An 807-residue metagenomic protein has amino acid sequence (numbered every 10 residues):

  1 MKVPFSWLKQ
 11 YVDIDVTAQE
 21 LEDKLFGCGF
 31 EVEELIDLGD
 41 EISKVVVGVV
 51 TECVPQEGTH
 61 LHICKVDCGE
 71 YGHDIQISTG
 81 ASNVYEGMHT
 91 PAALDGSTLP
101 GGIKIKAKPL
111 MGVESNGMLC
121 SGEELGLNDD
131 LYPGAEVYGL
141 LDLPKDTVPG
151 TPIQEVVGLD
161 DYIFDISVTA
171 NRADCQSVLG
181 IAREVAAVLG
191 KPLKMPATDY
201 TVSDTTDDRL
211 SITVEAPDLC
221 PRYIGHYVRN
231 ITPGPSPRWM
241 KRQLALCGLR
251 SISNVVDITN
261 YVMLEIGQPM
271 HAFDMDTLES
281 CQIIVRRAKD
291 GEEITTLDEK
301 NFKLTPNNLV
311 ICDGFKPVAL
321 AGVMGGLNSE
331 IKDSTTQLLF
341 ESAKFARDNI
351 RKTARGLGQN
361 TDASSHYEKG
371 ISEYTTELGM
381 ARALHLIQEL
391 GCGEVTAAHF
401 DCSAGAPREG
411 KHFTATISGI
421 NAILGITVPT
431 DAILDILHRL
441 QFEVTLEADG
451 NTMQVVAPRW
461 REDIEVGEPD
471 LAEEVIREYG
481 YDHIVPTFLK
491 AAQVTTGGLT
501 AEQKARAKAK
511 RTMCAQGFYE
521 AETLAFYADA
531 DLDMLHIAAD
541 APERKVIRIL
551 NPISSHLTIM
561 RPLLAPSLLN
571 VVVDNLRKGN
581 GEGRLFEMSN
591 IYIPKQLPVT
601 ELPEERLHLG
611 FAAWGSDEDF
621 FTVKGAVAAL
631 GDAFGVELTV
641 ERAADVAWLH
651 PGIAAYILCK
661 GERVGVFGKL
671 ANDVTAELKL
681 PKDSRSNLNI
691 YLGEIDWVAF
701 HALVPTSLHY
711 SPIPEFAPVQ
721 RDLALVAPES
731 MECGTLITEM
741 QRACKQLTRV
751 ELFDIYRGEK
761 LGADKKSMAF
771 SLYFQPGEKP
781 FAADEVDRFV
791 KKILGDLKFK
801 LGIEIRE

Functional and structural regions predicted by a protein language model:
M1-V202, T206, L339, G356-G358 (+5 more regions): Phosphate-backbone binding interfaces of nucleic-acid-interacting proteins
K2, E20, G27, R439-F442 (+5 more regions): A carboxyl-terminal module marker
F5, D23, C53-P55, L189 (+2 more regions): Glycine/proline-enriched, intrinsically flexible loops and inter-domain linkers
E33, V47-I77, R242, L246 (+1 more regions): Conserved mixed alpha/beta core segments that line enzyme active sites in large multi-domain catalysts
G39-S43, Y200-D204, V262, Q454 (+5 more regions): Beta-rich nucleic-acid/ligand-interaction surfaces
E114-L140, Q154, Y162, N308-R408 (+3 more regions): Mobile "lid/hinge" segments at catalytic clefts and subdomain interfaces of large enzymes
L189-V214, G391-I420: Terminal amphipathic helices with adjacent charged low-complexity linkers/tails
F413-G581, R721, Y773-G777, E785-E807: Extended, well-folded interaction surfaces typified by the phenylalanyl-tRNA synthetase beta subunit core
